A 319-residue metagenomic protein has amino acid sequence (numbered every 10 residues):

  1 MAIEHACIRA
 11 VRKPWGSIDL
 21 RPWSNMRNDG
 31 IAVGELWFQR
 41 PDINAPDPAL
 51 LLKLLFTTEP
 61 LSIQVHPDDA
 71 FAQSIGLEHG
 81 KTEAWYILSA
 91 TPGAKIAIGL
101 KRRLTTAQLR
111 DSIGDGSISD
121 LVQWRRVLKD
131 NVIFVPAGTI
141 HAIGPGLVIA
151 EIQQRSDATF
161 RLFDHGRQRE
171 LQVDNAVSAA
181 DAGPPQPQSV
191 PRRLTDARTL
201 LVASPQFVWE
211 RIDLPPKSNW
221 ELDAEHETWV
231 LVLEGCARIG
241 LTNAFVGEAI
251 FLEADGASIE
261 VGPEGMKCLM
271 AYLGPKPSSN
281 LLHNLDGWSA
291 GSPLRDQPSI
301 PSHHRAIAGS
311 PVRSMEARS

Functional and structural regions predicted by a protein language model:
M1-L104, H165-P185, W209, P275-S319: Transition-metal
L52-L54, L61, E83-Y86, R125 (+4 more regions): His/acidic/aromatic-lined binding-pocket segments of jelly-roll/cupin-type domains and related regulatory beta-sandwich
T57-P60, D69-A70, H79-G80, A90-G93 (+3 more regions): Ligand-binding loop in jelly-roll beta-barrel domains
I87-L109, R198-V202, L214-E225: Short beta-strand/loop turn elements enriched in aromatics
D111-S119, L233-R238: Short, structured beta-strand/loop micro-motifs enriched in basic residues and often containing a Trp
I113, L121, V132-F134, I140-Q188: An exposed, glycine/acidic-rich loop-and-rim segment of catalytic or binding clefts
V122-F134, V148, R238-S258: Short acidic-glycine-tyrosine-enriched beta hairpin
F160-E227: C-terminal amphipathic alpha-helical segment
